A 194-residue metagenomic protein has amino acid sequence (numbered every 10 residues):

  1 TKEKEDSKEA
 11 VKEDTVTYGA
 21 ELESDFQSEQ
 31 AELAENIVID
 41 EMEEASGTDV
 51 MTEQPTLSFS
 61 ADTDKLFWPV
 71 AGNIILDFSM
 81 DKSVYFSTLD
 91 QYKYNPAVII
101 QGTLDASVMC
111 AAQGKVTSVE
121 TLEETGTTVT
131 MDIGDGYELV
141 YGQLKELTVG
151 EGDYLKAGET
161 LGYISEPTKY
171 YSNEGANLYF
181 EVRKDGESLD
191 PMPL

Functional and structural regions predicted by a protein language model:
T1-V16, M109, V149, Y171 (+1 more regions): Gram-positive cell-envelope targeting signals
T1-Y85, Y92-Y94: Polar/charged, compositionally biased leader and regulatory segments
A61-L66, D90-V119: Short, glycine/small-residue-enriched coil/turn segments at secondary-structure junctions
V70, A112-Q113, T125, E151-G152 (+1 more regions): Short, flexible surface segments
D77, V119-L122, L147, I164-P167: Residue-level recognition of beta-strand microenvironments
D77-P96, G102-T103, L122-D135, Y170-E174 (+1 more regions): Gly/Ser-enriched beta-turn/beta-hairpin loop segments
C110-K145: Zn2+-dependent peptidoglycan hydrolase active-site motif and core
D153-L194: Conserved, short, structured surface segments that act as functional micro-motifs
